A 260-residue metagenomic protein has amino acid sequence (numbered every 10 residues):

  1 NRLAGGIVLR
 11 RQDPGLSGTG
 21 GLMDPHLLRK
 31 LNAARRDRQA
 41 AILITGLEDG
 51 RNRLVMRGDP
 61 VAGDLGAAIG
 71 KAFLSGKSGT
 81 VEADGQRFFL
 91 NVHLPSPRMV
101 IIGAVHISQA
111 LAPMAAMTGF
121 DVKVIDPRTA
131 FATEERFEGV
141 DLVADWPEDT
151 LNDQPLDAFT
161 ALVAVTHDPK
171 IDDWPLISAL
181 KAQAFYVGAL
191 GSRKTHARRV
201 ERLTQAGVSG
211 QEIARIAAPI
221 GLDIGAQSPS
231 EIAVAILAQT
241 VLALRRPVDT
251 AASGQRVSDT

Functional and structural regions predicted by a protein language model:
R2-L3: Compositionally biased, low-complexity intrinsically disordered regions
G6-V143, D157-T160, T195, V241-T260: Segments forming oxygen-rich coordination pockets for charged ligands
E148-D157: Short amphipathic alpha-helix with an adjacent loop that forms part of the alpha/beta core around
T166-P169: N-terminal glycine-rich "phosphate-gripper" loop used for MgATP/nucleotide binding and carboxylate activation
I171-A184: Rossmann-fold NAD(P) dinucleotide-binding segment
L190-T260: Adenosine-phosphate binding glycine-rich loop
